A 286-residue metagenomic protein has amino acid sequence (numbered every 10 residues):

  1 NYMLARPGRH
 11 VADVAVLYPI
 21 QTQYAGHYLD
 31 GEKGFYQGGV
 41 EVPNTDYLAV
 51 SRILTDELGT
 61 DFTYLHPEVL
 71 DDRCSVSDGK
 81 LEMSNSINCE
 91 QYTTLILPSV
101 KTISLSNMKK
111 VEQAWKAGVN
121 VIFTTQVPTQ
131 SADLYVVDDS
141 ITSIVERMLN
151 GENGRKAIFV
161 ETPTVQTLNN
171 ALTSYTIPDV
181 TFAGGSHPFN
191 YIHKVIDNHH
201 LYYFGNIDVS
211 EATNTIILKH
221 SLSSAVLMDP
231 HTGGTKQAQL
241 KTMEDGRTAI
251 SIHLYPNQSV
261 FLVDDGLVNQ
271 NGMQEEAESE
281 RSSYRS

Functional and structural regions predicted by a protein language model:
N1-S286: Carbohydrate-binding surfaces of carbohydrate-active enzymes
